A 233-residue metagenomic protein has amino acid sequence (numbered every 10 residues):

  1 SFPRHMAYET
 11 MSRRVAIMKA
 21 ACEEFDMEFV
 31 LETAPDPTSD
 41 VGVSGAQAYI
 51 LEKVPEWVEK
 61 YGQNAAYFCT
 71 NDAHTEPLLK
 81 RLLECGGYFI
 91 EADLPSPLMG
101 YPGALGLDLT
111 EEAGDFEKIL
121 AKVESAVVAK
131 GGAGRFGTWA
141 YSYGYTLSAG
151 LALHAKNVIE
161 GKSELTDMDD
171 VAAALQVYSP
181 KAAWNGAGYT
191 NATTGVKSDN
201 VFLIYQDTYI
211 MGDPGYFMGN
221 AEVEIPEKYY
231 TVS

Functional and structural regions predicted by a protein language model:
S1-L31, A155: An alpha-beta-alpha
S1-P3, F29, Y61-D72, F89-L98 (+1 more regions): Periplasmic-binding protein-like
R4-E9, D36-S39, D72-E76: Solvent-exposed loop/turn segments at secondary-structure junctions within structured extracellular/periplasmic domains
A20-E23, E56-K60, K80-Y88: Short, surface-exposed basic-aromatic patches at helix termini and helix-loop junctions that form
E32-Q47: Short beta->alpha junction loops
S44-Q63: Short, well-structured alpha-helical segments in soluble
F68-G131: Venus flytrap/periplasmic-binding-protein-like
I119-S233: Hinge/cleft segment of the Venus flytrap/periplasmic-binding protein
